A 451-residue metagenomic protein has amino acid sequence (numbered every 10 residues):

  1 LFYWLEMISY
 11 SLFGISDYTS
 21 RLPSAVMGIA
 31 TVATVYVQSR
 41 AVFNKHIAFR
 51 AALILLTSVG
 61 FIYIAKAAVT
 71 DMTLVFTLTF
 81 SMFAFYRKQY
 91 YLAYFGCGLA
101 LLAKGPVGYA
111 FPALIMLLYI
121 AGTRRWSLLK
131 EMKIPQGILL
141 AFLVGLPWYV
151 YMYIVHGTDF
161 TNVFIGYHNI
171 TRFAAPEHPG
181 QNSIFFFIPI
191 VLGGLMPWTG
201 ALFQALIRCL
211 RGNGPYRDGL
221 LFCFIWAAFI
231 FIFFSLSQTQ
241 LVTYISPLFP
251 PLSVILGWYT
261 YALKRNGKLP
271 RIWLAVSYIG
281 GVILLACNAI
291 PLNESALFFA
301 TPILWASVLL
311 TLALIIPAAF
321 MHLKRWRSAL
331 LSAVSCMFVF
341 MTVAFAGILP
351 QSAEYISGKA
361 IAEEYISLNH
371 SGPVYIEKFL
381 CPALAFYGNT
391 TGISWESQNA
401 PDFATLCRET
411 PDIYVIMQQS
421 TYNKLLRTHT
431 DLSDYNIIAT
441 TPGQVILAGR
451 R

Functional and structural regions predicted by a protein language model:
L1-P270, C287, Y435, P442: Membrane-integral, polyisoprenol-dependent glycosyltransferases of the GT-C/oligosaccharyltransferase superfamily
Y91, A205-R451: Membrane-embedded architecture of ER/inner-membrane glycosylation machinery
